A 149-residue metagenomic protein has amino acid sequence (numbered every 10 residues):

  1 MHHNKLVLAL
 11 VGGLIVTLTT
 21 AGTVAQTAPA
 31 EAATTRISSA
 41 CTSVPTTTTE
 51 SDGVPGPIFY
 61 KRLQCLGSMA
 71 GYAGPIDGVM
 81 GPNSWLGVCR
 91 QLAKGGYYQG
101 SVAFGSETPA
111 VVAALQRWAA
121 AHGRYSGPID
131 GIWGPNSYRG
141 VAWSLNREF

Functional and structural regions predicted by a protein language model:
M1-T46: N-terminal prepro-regions of secreted/extracellular proteins
R36-S39, K61, W85: Secretory pathway export signals and precursors
T46-F59, S68-R90, K94-A114, A120-G140 (+1 more regions): Short acidic, glycine/serine/threonine-rich helix-capping segments at coil-helix boundaries
